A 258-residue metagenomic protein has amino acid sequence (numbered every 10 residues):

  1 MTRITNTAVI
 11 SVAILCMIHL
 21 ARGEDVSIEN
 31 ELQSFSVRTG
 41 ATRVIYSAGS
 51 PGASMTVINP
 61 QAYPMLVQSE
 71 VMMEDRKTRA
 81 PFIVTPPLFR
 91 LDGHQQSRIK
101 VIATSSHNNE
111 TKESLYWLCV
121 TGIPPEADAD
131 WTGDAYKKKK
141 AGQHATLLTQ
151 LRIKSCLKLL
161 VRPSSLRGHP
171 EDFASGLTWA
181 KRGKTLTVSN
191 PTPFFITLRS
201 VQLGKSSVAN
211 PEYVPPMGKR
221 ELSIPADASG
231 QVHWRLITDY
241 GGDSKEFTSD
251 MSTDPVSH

Functional and structural regions predicted by a protein language model:
M1-I10: Bacterial N-terminal signal peptides that target proteins for export
I18-L20: N-terminal signal peptide c-region/cleavage motif recognized by signal peptidases
E24-T56, G168-K181: Beta-sheet-dominated interaction scaffolds and their linkers
A53-I58, V101, Y116-T121, K184-N190: Buried hydrophobic-core signal for structured, non-transmembrane domains
P60-K77, P191-V208: Short acidic, flexible loop segments centered on an aromatic residue
R79-H107, K205-Q231: Intrinsically disordered, low-complexity Pro/Gly/Ser/Thr-rich segments with frequent PxxP/GP/PP motifs and embedded
S106-R167, G230-H258: Terminal connector regions
L166-L203: A mid-sequence, solvent-exposed acidic-amphipathic segment
